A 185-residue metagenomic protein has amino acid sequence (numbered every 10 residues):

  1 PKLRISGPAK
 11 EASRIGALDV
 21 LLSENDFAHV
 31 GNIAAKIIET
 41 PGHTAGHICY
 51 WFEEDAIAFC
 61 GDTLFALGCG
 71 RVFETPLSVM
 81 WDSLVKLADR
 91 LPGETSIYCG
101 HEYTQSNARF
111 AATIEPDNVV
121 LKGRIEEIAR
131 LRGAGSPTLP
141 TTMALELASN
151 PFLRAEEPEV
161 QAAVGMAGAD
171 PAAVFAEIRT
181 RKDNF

Functional and structural regions predicted by a protein language model:
P1-K36, A56, R124: Active-site HxH/HxHxD metal-binding segment of metal-dependent hydrolases
R4-A9, E39-G42, F59-G61, S96-G100: Active-site neighborhood of phospho(di)ester-bond hydrolases with catalytic His/Asp-centered motifs
K10-E11, H43-T44, A56, T63-L64 (+2 more regions): Active-site metal-binding loops of divalent metal-dependent hydrolases
L22, T40-H43, Y50, D62 (+3 more regions): Divalent metal-coordination and catalytic microenvironments
F27-E53, I57, L87-R90: Core dinuclear metal-dependent hydrolase active-site scaffold
L67-T75, A108-E115: Active-site-proximal segments of metal-dependent phosphoesterases and phosphodiesterases across multiple
G68-E94: Active-site-adjacent loop/tail segments of enzyme domains
V85-S96, Y103-F185: Accessory terminal helices/loops
